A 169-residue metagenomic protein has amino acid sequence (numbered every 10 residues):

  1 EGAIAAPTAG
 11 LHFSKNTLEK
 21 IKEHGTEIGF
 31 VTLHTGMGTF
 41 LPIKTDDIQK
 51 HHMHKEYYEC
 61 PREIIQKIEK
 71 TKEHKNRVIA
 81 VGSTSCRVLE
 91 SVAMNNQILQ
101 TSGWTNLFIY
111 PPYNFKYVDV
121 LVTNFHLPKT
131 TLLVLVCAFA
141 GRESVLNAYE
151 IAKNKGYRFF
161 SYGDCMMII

Functional and structural regions predicted by a protein language model:
E1-I169: Surface-exposed, charge/polar-rich loops and edge strands
